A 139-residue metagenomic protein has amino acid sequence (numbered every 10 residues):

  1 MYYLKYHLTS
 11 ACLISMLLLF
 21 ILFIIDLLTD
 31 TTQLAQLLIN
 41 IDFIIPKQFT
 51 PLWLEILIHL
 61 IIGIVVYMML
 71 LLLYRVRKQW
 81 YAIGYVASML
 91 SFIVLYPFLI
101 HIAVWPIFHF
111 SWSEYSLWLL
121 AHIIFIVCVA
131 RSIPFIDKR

Functional and structural regions predicted by a protein language model:
M1-R139: Juxtamembrane/disordered regions of integral membrane proteins
